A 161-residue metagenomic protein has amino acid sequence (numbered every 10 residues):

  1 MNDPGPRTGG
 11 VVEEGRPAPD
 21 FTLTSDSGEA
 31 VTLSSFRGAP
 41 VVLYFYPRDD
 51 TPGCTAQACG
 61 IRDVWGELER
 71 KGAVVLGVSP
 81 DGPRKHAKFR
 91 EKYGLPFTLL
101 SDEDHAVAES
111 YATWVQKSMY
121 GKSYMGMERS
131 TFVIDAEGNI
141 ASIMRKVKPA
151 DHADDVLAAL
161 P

Functional and structural regions predicted by a protein language model:
M1-P161: Chalcogenol-based redox active-site neighborhoods
